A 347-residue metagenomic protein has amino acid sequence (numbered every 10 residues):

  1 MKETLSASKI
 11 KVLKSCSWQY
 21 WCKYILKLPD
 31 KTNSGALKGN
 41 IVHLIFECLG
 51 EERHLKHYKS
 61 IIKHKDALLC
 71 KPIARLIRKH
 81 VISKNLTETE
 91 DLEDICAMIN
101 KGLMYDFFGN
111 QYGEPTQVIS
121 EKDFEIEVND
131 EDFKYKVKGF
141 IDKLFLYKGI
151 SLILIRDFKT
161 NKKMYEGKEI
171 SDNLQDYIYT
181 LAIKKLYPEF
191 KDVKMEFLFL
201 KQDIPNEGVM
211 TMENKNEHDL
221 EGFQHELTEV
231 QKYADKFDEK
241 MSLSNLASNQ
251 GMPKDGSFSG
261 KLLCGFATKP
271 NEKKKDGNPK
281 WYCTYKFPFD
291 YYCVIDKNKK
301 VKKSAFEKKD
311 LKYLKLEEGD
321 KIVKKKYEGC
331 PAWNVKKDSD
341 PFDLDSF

Functional and structural regions predicted by a protein language model:
M1-F347: RecB-family 4Fe-4S metal-dependent nuclease core
